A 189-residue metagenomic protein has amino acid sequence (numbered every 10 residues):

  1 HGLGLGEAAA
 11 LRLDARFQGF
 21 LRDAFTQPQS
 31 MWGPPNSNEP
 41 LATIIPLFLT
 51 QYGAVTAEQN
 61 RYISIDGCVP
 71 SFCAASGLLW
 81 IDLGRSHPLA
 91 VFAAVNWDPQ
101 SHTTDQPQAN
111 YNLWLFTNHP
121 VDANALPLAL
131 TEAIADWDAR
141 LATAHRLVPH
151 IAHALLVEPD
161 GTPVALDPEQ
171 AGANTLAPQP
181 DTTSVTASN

Functional and structural regions predicted by a protein language model:
H1-D66: N-terminal secretory signal peptides
D14, P99-N189: C-terminal partner/receptor-binding element of secreted or periplasmic proteins
V55-A57, I81-S86: A short, structured loop/turn motif at beta-sheet edges
Y62-I63, S86-L89, P163: Hydrophobic residues embedded in beta-strands of well-ordered beta-sheets
S64-P70, F92: Short beta-strand segments that buttress and anchor functional surface loops
F72-L78: Short, surface-exposed coil-to-beta transition loops
L78-L79, A90: Short beta-strand scaffold segments in enzyme catalytic cores
L89-N96: Catalytic Cys-His active-site segments of thiol-dependent hydrolases/isopeptidases
